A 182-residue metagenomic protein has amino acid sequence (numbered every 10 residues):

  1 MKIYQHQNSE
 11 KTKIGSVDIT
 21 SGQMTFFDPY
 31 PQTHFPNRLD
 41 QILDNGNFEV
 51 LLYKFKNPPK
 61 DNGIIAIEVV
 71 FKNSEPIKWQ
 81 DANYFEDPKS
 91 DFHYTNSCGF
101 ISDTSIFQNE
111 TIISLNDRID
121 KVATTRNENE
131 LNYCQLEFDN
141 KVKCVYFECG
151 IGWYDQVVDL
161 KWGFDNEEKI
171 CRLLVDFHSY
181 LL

Functional and structural regions predicted by a protein language model:
M1-L182: Intrinsically disordered, low-complexity acidic regions enriched in Pro/Ser/Thr
